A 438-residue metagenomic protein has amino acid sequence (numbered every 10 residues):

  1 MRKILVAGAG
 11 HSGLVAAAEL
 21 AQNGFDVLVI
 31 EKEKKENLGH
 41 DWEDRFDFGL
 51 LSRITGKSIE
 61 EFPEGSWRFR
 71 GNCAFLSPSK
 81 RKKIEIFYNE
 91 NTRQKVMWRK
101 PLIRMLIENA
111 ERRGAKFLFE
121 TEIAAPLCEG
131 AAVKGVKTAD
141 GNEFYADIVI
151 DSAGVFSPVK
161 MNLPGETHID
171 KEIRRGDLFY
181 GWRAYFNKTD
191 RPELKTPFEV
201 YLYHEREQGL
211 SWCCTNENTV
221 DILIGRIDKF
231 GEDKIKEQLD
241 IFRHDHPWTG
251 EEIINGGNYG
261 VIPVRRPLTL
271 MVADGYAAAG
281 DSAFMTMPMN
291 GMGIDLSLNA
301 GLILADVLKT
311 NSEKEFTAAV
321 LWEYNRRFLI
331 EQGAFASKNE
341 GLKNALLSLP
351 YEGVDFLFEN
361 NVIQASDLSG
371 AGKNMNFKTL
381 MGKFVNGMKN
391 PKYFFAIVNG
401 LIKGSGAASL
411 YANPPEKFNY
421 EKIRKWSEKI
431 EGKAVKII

Functional and structural regions predicted by a protein language model:
M1-S12: Beta1/beta-strand and adjacent pyrophosphate-binding region of the FAD-binding site in flavoprotein oxidoreductases
A7-A9, A21-D41: Glycine-rich FAD pyrophosphate-binding loop
S12, K35, F156: Conserved Rossmann-like nucleotide-cofactor binding loop
E33-L76: N-terminal FAD cofactor-binding segment of flavoenzymes
Y88-N109, I227-K234: Short beta-strand to alpha-helix junction loop
N109-W248, F284: Predominantly flavin-linked oxidoreductase catalytic cores and closely associated redox partners
I123, F230-L304, N311-R326, I330-E331: FAD/FMN-dependent oxidoreductases across multiple families
K309-I438: C-terminal helical "tail/cap" subdomain of flavin- and related membrane-associated enzymes
